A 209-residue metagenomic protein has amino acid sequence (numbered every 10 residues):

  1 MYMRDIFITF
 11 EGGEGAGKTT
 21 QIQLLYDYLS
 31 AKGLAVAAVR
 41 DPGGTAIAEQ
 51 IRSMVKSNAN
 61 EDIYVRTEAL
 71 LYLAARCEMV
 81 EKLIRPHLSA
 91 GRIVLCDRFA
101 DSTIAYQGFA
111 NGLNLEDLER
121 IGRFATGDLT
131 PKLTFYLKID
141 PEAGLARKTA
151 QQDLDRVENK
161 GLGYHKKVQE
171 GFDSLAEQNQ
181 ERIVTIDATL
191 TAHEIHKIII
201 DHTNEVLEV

Functional and structural regions predicted by a protein language model:
M1-R4: Phosphate-binding P-loop
I8-F10: Hydrophobic anchor at the beta1->P-loop junction of P-loop NTPases
G15: Walker A (P-loop) phosphate-binding loop of P-loop NTPases
K18: Conserved lysine of the Walker
Q21: Hydrophobic positions on the alpha1 helix immediately C-terminal to the Walker A/P-loop
Y26, E142-V209: NTP-dependent small-molecule kinase module
K32-T126: ATP-dependent small-molecule kinase phosphotransfer cores that center on conserved nucleotide phosphate-binding segments
R98-E170: A glycine- and Lys/Arg-enriched "phosphate-lid" helix/loop adjacent to the NTP-binding pocket of small-molecule kinases
